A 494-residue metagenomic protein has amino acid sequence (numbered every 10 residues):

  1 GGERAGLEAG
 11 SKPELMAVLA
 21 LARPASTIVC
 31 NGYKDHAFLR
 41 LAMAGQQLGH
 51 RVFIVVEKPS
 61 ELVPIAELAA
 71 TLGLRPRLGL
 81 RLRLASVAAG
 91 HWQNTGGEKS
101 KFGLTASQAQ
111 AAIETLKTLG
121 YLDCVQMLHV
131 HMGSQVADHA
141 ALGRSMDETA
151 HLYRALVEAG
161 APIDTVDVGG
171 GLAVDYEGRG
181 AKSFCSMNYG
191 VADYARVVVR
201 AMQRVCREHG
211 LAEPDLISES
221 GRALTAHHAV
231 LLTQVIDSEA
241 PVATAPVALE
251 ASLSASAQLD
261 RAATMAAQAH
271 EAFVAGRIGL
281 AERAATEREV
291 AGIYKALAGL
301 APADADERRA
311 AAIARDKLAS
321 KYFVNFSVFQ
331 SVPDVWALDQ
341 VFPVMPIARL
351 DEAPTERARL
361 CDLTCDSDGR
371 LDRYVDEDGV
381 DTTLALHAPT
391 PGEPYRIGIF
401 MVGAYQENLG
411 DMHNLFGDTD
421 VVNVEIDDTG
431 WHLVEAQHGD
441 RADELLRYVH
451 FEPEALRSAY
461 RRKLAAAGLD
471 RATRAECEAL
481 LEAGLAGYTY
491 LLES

Functional and structural regions predicted by a protein language model:
G1-D167, L172-E177, N188-D193, A201 (+1 more regions): Active-site-proximal beta-alpha core segment in soluble small-molecule metabolic enzymes
A17-A22, L41-Q47, W92-N94, V130-S134 (+6 more regions): Generic detector of short, locally flexible boundary/turn motifs and exposed helical patches
K34, M187-N188, A192, R196-V199 (+1 more regions): Catalytic or ion-translocation cores adjacent to nucleophile or general acid/base/metal-coordination motifs in diverse
D35-F38, L74, E98-S100, S145-E148 (+9 more regions): Solvent-exposed, non-transmembrane amphipathic alpha-helical segments
W92, A140, A161, G178-G180 (+4 more regions): Short linear functional motifs in flexible/disordered or boundary regions
L116, M146, A173, K182-F184 (+3 more regions): Alpha-helix termini
V136-R144, D175-V191, A223-S238, D411: Short glycine/threonine-rich loop-to-helix capping motif typified by GTGT followed within a few residues by an Asp-Pro
Q203-R207, L211-S494: Charged (often Lys/Glu-rich) extended helix/loop segments that serve as interaction or gating elements
